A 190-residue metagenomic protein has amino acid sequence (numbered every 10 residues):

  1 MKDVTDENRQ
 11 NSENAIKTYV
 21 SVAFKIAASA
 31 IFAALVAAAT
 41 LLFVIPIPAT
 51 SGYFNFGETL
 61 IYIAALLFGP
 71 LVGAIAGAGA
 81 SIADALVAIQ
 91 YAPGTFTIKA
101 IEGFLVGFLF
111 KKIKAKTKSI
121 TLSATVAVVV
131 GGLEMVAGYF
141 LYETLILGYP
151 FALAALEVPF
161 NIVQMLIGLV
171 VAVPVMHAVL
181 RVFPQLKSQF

Functional and structural regions predicted by a protein language model:
M1-F190: Loop-helix junctions at membrane interfaces
